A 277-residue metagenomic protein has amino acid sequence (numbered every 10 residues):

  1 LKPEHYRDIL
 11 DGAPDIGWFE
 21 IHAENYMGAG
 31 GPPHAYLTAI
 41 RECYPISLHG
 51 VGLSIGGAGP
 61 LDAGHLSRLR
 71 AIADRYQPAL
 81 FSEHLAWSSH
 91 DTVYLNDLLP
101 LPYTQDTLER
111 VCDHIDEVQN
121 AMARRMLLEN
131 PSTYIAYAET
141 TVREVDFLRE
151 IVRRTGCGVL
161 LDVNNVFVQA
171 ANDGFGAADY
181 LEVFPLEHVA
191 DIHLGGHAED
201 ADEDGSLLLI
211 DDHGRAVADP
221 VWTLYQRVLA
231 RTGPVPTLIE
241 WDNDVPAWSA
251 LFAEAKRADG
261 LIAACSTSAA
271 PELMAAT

Functional and structural regions predicted by a protein language model:
L1-I9: Boundary/entry segment of secreted carbohydrate-active catalytic domains
D8-L10, Y137-R153, Q169-E182, S249-F252: Distinct, well-ordered alpha-helical segments
D8-P14, G30-L48, G64-A79, V118-A121 (+3 more regions): Acidic (Asp/Glu)-rich catalytic clusters
F19, F81, D162, I192 (+1 more regions): Conserved, mostly hydrophobic/aromatic
A23-A35, S54-G64, Y134-T141, F167-G174 (+2 more regions): Acidic-and-aromatic substrate-binding clefts and catalytic sites of carbohydrate-active enzymes
G28-G30, P60, L98-T104, L108 (+1 more regions): Gly/Pro-rich active-site loop or hairpin
D62-V159: Active-site acidic/histidine proton-transfer and metal-coordination neighborhood in alpha/beta enzyme cores
W248-L273: C-terminal helical cap(s) of enzyme catalytic domains, especially alpha/beta-barrels
